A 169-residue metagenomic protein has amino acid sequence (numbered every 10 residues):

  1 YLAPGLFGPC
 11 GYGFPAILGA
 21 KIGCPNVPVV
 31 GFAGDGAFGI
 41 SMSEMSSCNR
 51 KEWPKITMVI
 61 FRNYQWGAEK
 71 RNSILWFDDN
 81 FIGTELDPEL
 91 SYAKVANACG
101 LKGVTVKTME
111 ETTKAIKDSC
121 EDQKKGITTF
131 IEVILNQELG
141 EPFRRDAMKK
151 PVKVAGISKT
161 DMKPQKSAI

Functional and structural regions predicted by a protein language model:
Y1-I169: Thiamine diphosphate
